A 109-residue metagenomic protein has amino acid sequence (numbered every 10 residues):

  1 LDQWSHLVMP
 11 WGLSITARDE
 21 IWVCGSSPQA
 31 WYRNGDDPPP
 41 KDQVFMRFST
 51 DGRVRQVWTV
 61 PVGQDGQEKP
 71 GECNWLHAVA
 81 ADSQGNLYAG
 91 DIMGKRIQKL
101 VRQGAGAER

Functional and structural regions predicted by a protein language model:
L1-R109: Eukaryotic scaffold repeat domains enriched in small/polar residues
